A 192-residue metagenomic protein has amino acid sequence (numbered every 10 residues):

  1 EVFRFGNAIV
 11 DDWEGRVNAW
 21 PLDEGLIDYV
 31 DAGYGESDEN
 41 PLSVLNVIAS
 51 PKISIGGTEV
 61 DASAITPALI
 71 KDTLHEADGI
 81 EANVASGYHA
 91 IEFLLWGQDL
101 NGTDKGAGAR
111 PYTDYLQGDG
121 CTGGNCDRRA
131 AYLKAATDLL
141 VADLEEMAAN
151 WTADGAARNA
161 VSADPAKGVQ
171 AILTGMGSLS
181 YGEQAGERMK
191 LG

Functional and structural regions predicted by a protein language model:
E1-G192: Mature extracytoplasmic or organellar-lumen-exposed domains after removal of signal/transit peptides
